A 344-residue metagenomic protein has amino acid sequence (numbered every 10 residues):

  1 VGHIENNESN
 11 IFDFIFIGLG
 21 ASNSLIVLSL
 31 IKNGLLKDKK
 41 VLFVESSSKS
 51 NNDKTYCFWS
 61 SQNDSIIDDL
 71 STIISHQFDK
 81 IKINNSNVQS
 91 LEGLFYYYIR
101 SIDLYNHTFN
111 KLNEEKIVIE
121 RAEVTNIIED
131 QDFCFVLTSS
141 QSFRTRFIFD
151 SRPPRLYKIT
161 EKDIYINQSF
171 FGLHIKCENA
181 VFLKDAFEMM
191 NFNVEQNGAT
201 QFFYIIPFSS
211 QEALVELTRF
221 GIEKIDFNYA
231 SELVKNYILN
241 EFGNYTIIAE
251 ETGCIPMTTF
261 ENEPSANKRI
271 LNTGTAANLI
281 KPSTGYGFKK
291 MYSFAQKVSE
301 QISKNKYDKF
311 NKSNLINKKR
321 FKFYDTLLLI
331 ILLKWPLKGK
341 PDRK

Functional and structural regions predicted by a protein language model:
G2-F43: N-terminal Rossmann-like FAD-binding beta1-loop-alpha1 element of flavoenzymes
F12-D13, R146, I270: Conserved acidic residues
L19, N33, E115-Y245, T258-E261: Predominantly flavin-linked oxidoreductase catalytic cores and closely associated redox partners
L28, K32, N110, P207 (+1 more regions): Short, well-ordered alpha-helices that flank and scaffold nucleotide-derived cofactor binding pockets
S29-S86: N-terminal FAD cofactor-binding segment of flavoenzymes
S61-A122, I127-D130: A conserved beta-strand/loop capping segment in the N-terminal third of enzymes that catalyze redox or closely related
E195, G221-Q301: FAD/FMN-dependent oxidoreductases across multiple families
Q296-K344: C-terminal helical "tail/cap" subdomain of flavin- and related membrane-associated enzymes
